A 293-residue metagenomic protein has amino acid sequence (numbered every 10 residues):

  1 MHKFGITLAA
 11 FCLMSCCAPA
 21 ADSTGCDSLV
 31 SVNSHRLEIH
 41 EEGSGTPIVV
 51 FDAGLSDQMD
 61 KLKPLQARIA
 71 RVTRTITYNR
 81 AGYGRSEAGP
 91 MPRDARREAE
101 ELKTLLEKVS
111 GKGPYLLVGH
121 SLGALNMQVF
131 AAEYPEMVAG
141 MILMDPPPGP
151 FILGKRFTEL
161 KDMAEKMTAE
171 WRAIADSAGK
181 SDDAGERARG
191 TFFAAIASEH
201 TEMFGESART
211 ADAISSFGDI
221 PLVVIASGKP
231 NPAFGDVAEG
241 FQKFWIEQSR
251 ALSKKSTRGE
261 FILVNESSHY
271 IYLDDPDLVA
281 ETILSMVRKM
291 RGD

Functional and structural regions predicted by a protein language model:
T7-S15: Bacterial N-terminal signal peptides
A21-R36: N-terminal cap/lid segment of alpha/beta-hydrolase-fold proteins
N33-R85: Conserved HGGG/HGGXW glycine-rich cap/lid loop of the alpha/beta-hydrolase fold
T77-V118: Active-site loop/oxyanion-hole signature of alpha/beta-hydrolase fold enzymes
G113-K155: Conserved hydrolase catalytic core segment
I142-G179: Flexible "cap/lid" loop of the alpha/beta hydrolase fold
S177-L263: Conserved serine/cysteine hydrolase catalytic core
T257-D293: Catalytic active-site module of serine/aspartate enzymes centered on a nucleophile-bearing elbow/loop
